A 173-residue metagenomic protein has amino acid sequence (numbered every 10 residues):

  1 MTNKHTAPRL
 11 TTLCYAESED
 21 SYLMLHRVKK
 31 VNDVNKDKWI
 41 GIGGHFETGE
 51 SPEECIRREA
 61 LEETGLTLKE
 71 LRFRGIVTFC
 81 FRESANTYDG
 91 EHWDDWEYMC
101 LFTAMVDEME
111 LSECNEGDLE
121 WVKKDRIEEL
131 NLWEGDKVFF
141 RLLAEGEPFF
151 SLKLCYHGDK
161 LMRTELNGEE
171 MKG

Functional and structural regions predicted by a protein language model:
T2-L23, E47: Conserved N-terminal beta-strand and adjoining loop/helix that marks the start of the Nudix/MutT-like hydrolase domain
L10-T12, D20, E97-C100, G117 (+1 more regions): Change "...and in nucleic-acid phosphodiester-cleaving endonucleases..." to "...and in nucleic-acid processing enzymes
M24, V31-V34: Short N-terminal binding/cap micro-motifs at the start of the first secondary-structure element
D33-D37, W96: A conserved beta-turn-beta hairpin within the catalytic core of GNAT-like acetyltransferases that forms part
K36-W39, H45: A positional/architectural concept
F46-K69, C80-L143, T164-G173: Unchanged
F149-G173: Acidic/histidine-enriched, glycine/proline-rich intrinsically disordered or flexible terminal extensions
